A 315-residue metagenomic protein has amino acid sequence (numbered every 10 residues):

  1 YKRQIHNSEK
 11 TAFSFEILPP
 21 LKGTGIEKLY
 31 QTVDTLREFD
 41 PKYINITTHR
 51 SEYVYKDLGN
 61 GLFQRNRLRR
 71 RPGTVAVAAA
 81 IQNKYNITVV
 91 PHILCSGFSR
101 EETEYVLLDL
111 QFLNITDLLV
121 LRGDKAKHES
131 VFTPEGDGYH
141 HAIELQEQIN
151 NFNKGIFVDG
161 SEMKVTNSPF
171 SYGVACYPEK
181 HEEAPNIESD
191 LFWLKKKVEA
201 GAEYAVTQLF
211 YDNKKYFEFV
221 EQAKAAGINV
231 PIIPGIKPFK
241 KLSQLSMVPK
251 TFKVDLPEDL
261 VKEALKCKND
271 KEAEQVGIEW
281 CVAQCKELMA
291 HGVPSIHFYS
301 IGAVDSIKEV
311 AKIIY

Functional and structural regions predicted by a protein language model:
Y1-Q4: Conserved small/polar residues in nucleotide/adenosyl-binding loops
E16, I44, L110, K197 (+3 more regions): Conserved, mostly hydrophobic/aromatic
P20, K42-P72, A126-G136, A202-E218 (+1 more regions): Glycine-rich, proline-tolerant flexible connector loops at the mouths of alpha/beta enzymes
Q31-T47, K197-G201: Catalytic domains of carbohydrate-active enzymes, especially glycoside hydrolases
S99-F112, S189-W193, E218-E221, K241-M247 (+1 more regions): Catalytic cores of alpha/beta
R100-E147: Flexible, glycine-rich active-site loops centered on histidine and acidic residues that chelate a metal or position
G123, G136-P169, V174-A184, D190 (+4 more regions): Active-site pocket-lining/capping segments in soluble small-molecule metabolic enzymes
